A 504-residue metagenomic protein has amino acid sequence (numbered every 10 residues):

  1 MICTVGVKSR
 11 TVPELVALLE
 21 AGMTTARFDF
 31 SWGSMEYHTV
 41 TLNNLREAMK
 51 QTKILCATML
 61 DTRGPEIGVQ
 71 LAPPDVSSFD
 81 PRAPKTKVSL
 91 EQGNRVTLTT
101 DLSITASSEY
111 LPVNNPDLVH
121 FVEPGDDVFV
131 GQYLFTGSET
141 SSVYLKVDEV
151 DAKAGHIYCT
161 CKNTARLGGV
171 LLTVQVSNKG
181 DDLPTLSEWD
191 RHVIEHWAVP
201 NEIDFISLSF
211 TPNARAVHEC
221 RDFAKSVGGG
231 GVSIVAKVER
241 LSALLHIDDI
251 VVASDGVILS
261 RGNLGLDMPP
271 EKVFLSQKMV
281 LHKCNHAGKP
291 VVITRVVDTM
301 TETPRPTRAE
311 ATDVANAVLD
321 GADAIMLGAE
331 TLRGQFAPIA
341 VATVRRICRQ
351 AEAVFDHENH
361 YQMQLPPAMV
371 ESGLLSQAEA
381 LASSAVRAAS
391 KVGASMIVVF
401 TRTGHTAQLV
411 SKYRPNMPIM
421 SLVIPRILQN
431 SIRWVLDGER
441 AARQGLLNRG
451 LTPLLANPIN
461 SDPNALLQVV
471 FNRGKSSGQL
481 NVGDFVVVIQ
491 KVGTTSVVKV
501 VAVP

Functional and structural regions predicted by a protein language model:
M1-P504: Non-catalytic helical/linker scaffolds that mediate oligomerization, partner binding, and domain coupling around large
